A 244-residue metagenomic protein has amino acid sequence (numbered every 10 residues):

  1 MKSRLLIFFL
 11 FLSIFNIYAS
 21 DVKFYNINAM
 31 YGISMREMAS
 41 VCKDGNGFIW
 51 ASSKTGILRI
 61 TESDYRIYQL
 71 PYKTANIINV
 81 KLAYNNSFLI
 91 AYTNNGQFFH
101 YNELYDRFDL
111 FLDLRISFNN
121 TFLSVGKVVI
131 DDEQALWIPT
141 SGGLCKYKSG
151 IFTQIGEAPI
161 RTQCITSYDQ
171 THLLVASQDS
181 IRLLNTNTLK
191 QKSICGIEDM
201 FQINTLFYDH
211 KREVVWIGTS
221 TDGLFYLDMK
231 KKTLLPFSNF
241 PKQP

Functional and structural regions predicted by a protein language model:
M1-P244: Carboxylate-rich, polar loop motifs that coordinate divalent cations or form catalytic acidic clusters
